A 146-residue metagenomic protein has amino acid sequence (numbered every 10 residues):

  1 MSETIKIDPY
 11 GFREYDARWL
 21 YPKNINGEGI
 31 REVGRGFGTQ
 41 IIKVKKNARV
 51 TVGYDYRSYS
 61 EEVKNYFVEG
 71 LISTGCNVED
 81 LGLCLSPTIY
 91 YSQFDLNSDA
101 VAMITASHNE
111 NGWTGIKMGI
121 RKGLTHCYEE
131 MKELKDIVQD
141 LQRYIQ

Functional and structural regions predicted by a protein language model:
S2-Y10, A17-Q146: Gly/Ser-rich phosphate-binding catalytic loop and adjacent alpha/beta segment that cradle a phosphoryl group at enzyme
